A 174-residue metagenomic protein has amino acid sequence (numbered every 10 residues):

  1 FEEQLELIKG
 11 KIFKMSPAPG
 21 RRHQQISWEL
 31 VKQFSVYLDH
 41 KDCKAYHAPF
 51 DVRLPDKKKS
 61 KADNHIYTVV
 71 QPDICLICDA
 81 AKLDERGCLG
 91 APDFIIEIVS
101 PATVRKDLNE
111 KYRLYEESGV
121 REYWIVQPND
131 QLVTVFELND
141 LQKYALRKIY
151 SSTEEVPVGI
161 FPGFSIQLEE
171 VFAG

Functional and structural regions predicted by a protein language model:
F1-G174: Gly/Pro/Ser/Thr-rich low-complexity, intrinsically disordered segments predominantly at protein N-termini
